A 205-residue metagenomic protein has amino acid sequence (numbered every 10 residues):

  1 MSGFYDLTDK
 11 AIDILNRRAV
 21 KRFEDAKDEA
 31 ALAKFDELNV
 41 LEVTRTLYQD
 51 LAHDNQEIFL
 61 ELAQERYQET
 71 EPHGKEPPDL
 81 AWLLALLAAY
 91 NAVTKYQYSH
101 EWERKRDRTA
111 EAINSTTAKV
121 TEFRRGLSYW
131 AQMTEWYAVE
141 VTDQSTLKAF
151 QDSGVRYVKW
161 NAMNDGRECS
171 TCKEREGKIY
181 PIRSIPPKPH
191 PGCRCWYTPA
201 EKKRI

Functional and structural regions predicted by a protein language model:
M1-S145, S153-G154, E201-I205: N-terminal leader/targeting and assembly helices and adjacent pre-domain segments
E122-I205: Acidic, glycine-rich two-metal-ion catalytic cores of nucleic acid-processing enzymes
